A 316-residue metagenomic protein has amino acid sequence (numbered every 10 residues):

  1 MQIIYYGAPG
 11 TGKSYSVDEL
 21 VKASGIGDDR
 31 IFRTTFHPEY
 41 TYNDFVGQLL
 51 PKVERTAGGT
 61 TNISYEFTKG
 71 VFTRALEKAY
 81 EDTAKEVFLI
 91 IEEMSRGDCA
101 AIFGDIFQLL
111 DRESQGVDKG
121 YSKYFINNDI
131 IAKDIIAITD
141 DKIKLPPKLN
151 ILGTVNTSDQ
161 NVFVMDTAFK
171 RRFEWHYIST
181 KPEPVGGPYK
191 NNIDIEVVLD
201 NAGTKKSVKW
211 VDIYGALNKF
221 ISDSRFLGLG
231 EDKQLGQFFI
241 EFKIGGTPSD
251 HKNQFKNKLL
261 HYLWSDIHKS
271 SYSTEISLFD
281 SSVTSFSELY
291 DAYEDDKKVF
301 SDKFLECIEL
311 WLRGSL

Functional and structural regions predicted by a protein language model:
M1-L316: C-terminal regulatory/interaction module of P-loop NTP-utilizing enzymes
